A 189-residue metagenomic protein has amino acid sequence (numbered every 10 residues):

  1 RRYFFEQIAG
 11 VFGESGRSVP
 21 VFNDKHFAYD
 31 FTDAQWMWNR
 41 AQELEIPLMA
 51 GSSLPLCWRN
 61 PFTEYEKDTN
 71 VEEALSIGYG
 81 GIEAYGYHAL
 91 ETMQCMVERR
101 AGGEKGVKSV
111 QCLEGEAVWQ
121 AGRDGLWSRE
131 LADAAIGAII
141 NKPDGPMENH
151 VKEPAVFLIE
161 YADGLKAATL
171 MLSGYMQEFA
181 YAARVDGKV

Functional and structural regions predicted by a protein language model:
R1-G13, S18, L56-D68, E83 (+2 more regions): Hydrophobic, well-ordered secondary-structure segments that either form specific early membrane-associated helices used
R1-S52: Beta-strand-loop-alpha-helix segment that lines the small-molecule cofactor/substrate pocket of alpha/beta enzymes
F27-Y29, L54-C57, G80-I82: Solvent-exposed loop/turn segments at secondary-structure junctions within structured extracellular/periplasmic domains
F31-Q35, N60-P61, G86: A short acidic (Asp/Glu
D33, M37, N70, A89-M93: Internal, well-ordered alpha-helical segments in soluble enzyme and binding-protein domains
W38, Q42-E45, M49-A74: Rossmann-like NAD(P)H-binding beta-loop-alpha module
A74-L165, M171-G174: Rossmann-like dinucleotide-binding domain that binds NAD(P)(H)
G174-V189: C-terminal glycine/acidic-rich active-site capping loop/insertion
